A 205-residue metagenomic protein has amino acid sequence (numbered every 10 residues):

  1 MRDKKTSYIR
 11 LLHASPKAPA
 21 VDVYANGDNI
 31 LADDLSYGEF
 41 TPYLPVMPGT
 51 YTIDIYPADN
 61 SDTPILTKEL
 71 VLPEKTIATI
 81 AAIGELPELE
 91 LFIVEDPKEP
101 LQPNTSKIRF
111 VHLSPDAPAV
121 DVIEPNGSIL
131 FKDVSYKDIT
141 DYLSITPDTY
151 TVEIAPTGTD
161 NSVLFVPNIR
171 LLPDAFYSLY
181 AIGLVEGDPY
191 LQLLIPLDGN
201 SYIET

Functional and structural regions predicted by a protein language model:
M1-T205: Intrinsically disordered, low-complexity polar regions and short flexible loop motifs
